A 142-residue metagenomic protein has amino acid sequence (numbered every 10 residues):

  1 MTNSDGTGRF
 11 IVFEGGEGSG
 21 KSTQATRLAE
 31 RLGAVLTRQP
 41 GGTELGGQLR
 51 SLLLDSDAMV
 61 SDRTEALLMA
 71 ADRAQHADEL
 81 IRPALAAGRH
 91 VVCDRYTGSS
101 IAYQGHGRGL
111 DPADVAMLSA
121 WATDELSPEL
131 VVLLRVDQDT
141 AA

Functional and structural regions predicted by a protein language model:
T2-G8: Phosphate-binding P-loop
F13: Hydrophobic anchor at the beta1->P-loop junction of P-loop NTPases
G18: Walker A (P-loop) phosphate-binding loop of P-loop NTPases
K21: Conserved lysine of the Walker
Q24, L28: Hydrophobic positions on the alpha1 helix immediately C-terminal to the Walker A/P-loop
E30-A34: Conserved phosphoryl-transfer catalytic core
V35-T123: ATP-dependent small-molecule kinase phosphotransfer cores that center on conserved nucleotide phosphate-binding segments
C93-R95, D124-A142: Conserved phosphate-donor/acceptor-positioning beta-strand/loop module used by diverse small-molecule
